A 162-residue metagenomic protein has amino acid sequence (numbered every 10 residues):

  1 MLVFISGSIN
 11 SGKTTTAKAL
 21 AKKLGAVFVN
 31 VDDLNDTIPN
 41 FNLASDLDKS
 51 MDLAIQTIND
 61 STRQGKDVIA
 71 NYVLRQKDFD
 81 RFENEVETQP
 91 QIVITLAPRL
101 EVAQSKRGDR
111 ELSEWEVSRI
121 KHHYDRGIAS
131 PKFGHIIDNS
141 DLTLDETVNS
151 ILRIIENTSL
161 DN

Functional and structural regions predicted by a protein language model:
I5: Hydrophobic anchor at the beta1->P-loop junction of P-loop NTPases
S8: P-loop (Walker A) phosphate-binding loop of NTP-binding proteins
S11: ATP-binding Walker
T14: Walker A/P-loop
K18-D60: Conserved substrate/cofactor phosphate-moiety recognition/catalytic segment in nucleotide-dependent phosphotransferases
Q64-A70: Loop/turn-to-beta-strand initiation segments
E87-R107: Conserved phosphate-donor/acceptor-positioning beta-strand/loop module used by diverse small-molecule
D109-N162: Small-molecule kinase domains that catalyze NTP-dependent phosphoryl transfer to phosphate-bearing small molecules
